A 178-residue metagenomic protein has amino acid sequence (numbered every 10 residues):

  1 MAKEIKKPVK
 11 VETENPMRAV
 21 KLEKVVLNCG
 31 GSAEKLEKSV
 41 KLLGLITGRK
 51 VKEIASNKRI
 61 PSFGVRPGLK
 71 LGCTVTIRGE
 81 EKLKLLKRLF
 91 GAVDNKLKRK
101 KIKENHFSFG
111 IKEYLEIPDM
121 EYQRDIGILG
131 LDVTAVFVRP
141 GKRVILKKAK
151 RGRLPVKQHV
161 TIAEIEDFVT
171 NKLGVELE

Functional and structural regions predicted by a protein language model:
A2-E178: Ribosome-associated RNA-binding proteins
